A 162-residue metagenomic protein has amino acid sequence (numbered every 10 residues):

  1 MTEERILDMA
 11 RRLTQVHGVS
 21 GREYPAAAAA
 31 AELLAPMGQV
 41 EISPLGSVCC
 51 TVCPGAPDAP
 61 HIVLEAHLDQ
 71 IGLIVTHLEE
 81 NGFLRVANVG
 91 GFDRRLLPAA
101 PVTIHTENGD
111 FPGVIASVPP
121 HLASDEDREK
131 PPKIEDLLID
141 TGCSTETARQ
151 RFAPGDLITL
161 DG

Functional and structural regions predicted by a protein language model:
M1-G162: N-terminal hydrophobic/helix-forming segments and targeting peptides
